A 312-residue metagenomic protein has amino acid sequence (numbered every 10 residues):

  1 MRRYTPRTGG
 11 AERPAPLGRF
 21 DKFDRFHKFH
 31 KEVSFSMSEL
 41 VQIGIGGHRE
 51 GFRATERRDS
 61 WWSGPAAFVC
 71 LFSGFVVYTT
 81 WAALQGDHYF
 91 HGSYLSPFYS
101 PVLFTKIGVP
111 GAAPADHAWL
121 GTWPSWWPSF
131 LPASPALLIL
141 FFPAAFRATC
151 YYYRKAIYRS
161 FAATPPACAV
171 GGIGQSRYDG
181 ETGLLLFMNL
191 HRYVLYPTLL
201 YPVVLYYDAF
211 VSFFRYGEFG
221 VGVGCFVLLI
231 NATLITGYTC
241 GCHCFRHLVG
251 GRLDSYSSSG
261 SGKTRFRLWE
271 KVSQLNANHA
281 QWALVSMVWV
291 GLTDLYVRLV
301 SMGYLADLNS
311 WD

Functional and structural regions predicted by a protein language model:
M1-Y4, R19: Extended hydrophobic/Leu-rich segments
R2-R3, F29-D312: Membrane-embedded alpha-helical bundles that constitute the cytochrome b-like, heme-associated redox core of multi-pass
A11, P16-K31: Compositionally biased, intrinsically disordered low-complexity segments enriched for polar/charged residues
